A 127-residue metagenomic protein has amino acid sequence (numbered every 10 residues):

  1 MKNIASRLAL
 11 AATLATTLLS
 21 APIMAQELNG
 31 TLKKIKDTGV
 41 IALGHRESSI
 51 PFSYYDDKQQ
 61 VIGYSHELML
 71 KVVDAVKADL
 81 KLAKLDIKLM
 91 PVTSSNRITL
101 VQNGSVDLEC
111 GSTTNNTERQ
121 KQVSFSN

Functional and structural regions predicted by a protein language model:
M1-L10: Bacterial N-terminal signal peptides that target proteins for export
A9-S20: Bacterial N-terminal signal peptides
A21-A25: Sec/Tat signal peptide C-region and signal peptidase I cleavage site
E27-G39: Short N-terminal segments immediately surrounding and downstream of signal-peptide cleavage
N29, D56-D79: Short, polar/charged alpha-helical segment
K36-V40, V73-K81, Q102, V106: Sec-exported extracytoplasmic/periplasmic mature domains
V40-Y64: Short glycine-rich His-centered loop
L70, L82-N127: Acidic, polar ligand-binding/catalytic clefts
